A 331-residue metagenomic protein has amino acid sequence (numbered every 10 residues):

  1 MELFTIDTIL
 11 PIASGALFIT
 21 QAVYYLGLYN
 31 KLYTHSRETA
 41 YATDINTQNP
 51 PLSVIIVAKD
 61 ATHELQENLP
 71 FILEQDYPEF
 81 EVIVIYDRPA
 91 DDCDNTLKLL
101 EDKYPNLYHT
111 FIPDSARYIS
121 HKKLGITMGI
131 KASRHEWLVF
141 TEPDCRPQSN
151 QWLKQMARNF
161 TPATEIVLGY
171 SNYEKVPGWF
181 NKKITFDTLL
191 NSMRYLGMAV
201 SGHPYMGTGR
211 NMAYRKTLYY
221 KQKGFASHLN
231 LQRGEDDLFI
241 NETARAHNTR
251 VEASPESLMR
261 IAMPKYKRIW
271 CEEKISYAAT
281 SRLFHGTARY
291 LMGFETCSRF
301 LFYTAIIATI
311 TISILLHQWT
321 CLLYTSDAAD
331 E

Functional and structural regions predicted by a protein language model:
M1-N46: N-terminal membrane-anchoring/stem segments of glycan-assembly enzymes
P50-S53, E81: Cell-envelope/extracellular polymer assembly enzymes that use nucleotide-activated donors
P70-S115: Acidic donor-binding segment of Leloir-type glycosyltransferases
A116-A132: Glycine-rich, basic loop-to-helix element that forms the pyrophosphate-binding segment of sugar-nucleotide handling
L138: Short aromatic/hydrophobic "clamp" motif used to bind/position activated sugar donors
P143-R158: Acidic donor-binding/catalytic loop of UDP-sugar-dependent glycosyltransferases, especially processive GT2
F160, T164-N191, T217-Y220, G224-R289: Catalytic donor/gating beta->alpha subdomain of glycosyltransferases that bind UDP-sugars
Y324-E331: Conserved small/polar residues in nucleotide/adenosyl-binding loops
